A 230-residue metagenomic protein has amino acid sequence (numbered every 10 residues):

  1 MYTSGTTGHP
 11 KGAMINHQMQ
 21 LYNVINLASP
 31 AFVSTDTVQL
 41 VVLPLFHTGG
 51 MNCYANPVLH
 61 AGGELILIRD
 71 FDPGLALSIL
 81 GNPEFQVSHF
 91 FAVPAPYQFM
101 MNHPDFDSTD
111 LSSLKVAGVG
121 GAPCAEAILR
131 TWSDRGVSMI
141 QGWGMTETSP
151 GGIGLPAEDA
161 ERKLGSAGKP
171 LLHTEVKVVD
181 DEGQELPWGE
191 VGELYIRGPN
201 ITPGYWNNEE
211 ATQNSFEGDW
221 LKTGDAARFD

Functional and structural regions predicted by a protein language model:
M1-Y22: Conserved AMP-binding A3 loop
G5-T6, G62, G121, G144 (+3 more regions): Conserved G/P- and acidic residue-centered "switch" motifs that form tight phosphate/ATP-binding loops in soluble
K11-M14, V41-V42, G63-D70, I140: Short beta-strand->loop structural element characteristic of the AMP-binding/adenylate-forming
L21-V38, F46-S88, Q98-F99, H103: Conserved AMP-binding/adenylation subdomain of ANL enzymes
A31, V87-A92, M101-R162, E175 (+1 more regions): Gly/Ser/Thr-rich phosphate-binding loop
T35-D36, S113-L114, G218: Phosphate-coordination loops involved in phosphoryl transfer and adenosine-cofactor binding
K169, Q184-G189, E193-D230: Conserved ATP-binding/catalytic segment of the ANL
